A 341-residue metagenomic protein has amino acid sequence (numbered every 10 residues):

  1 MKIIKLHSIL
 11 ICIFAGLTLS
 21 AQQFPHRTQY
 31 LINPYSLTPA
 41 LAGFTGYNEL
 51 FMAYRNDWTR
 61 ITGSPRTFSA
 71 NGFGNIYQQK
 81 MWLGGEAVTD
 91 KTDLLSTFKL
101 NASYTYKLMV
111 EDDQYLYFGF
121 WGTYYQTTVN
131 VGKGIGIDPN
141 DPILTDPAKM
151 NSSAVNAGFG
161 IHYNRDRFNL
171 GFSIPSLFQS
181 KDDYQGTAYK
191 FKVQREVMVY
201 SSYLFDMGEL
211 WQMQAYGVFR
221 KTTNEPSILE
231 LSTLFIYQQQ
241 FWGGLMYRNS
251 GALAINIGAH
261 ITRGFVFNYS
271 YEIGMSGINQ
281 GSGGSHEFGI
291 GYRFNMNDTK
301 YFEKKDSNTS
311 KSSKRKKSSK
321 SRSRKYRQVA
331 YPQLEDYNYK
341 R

Functional and structural regions predicted by a protein language model:
M1-H26, T233, I257: Bacterial Sec-dependent N-terminal signal peptides
Q22-R341: Subset of outer-membrane beta-barrel
